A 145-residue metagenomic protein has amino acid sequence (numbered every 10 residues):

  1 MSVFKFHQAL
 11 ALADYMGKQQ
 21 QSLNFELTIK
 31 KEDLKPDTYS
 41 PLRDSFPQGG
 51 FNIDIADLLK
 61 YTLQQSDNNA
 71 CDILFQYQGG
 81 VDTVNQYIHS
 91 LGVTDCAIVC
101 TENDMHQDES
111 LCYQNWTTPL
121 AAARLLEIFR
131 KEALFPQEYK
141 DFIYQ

Functional and structural regions predicted by a protein language model:
M1-L27, A122: Active-site SXXK
S2-H7, Y113-Y144: Active-site-proximal alpha-helical segments within enzyme catalytic domains
F6-L10, A56, N68, D82 (+1 more regions): A structural signal for well-ordered alpha-helical segments within the folded catalytic domains of diverse enzymes
L10-Q20, K31, L63-S66, Q78 (+2 more regions): Sec/Tat-exported extracytoplasmic proteins
F25-K30, D141-Y144: Beta-strand segments within the central parallel beta-sheet cores of soluble alpha/beta enzyme folds
E32-L34, N103: Solvent-exposed coil/turn segments that connect beta secondary-structure elements in extracytoplasmic/periplasmic
L34-I73, V81: Conserved catalytic neighborhood of penicillin-recognizing serine enzymes
F51, D72-R130: Mid-domain, small-residue-enriched loop/turn segments at the edges of structured enzyme/sensor domains
